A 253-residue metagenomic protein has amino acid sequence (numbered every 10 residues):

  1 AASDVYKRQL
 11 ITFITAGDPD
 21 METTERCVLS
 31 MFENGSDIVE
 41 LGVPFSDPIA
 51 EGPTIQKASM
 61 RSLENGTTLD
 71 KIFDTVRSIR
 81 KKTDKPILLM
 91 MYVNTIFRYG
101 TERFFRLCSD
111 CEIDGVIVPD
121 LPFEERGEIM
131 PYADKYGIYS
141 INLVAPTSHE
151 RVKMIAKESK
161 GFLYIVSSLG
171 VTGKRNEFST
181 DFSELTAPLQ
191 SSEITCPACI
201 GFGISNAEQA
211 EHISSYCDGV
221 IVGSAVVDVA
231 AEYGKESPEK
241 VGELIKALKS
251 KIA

Functional and structural regions predicted by a protein language model:
A1-Y6: Short, small-residue-biased leader/transition segments that mark boundaries at the very start of proteins
K7-I11, K82-Y92, A133-L143, S191-G201: Short beta-strand/loop segments at the ligand-binding rim of alpha/beta enzyme cores
T15-D20, M90-R98, P122-F123, L143-T147 (+1 more regions): Glycine-rich beta-to-alpha transition loops that act as phosphate-gripper elements at the mouths of alpha/beta enzyme
M21-L29, S148-A156, I204-V220: Catalytic cores of alpha/beta
L41-S46, G115-I117, P122-E125, S167-G173 (+1 more regions): Glycine-rich phosphate-binding active-site loops on the catalytic face of alpha/beta enzymes
V43, Q56-V118: Active-site beta->alpha loop and helix N-cap motifs at the rims of alpha/beta catalytic domains
D47-T54, T67-D74, F97-T101, P119-K135 (+4 more regions): Active-site-adjacent beta->alpha loops and helix N-cap segments on the catalytic face of soluble alpha/beta enzymes
I72, A187-C196, S205-A253: Alpha/beta catalytic cores of nucleotide-metabolism and tRNA/nucleoside-modifying enzymes
